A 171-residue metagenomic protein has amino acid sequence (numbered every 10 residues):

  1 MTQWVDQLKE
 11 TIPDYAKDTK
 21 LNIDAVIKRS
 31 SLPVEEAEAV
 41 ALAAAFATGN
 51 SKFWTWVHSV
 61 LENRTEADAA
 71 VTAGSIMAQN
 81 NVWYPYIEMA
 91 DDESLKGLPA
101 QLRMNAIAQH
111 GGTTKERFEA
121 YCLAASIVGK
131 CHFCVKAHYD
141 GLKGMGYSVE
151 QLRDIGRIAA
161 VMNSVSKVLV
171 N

Functional and structural regions predicted by a protein language model:
M1-N171: Hydrophobic alpha-helical segments
